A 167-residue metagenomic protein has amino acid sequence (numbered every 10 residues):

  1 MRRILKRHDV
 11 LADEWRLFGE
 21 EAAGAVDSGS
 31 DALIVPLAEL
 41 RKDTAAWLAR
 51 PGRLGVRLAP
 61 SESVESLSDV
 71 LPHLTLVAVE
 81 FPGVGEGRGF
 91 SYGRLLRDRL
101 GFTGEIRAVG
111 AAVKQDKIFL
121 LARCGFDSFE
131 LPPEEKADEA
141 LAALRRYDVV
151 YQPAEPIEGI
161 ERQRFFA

Functional and structural regions predicted by a protein language model:
R2-E20: Short Lys/Arg-enriched alpha/beta "domain-start" segment
R16-R57: A positional/architectural concept
A38-A46, V84-R97, A137-Y147: Active-site-adjacent beta->alpha loops and helix N-cap segments on the catalytic face of soluble alpha/beta enzymes
T44-P51, E65-L74: Acidic (Asp/Glu)-rich catalytic clusters
A49-V56, L95-V109: Short beta-strand/loop segments at the ligand-binding rim of alpha/beta enzyme cores
V64-D69, V113-L131: Catalytic cores of alpha/beta
C124-L144: Glycine-rich phosphate-binding active-site loops on the catalytic face of alpha/beta enzymes
D138-A167: C-terminal helical cap(s) of enzyme catalytic domains, especially alpha/beta-barrels
